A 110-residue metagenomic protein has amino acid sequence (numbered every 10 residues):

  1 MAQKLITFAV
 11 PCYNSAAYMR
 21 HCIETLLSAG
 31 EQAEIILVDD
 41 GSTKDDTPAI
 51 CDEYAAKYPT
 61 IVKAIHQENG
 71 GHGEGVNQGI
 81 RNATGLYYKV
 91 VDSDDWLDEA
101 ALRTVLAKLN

Functional and structural regions predicted by a protein language model:
M1-N110: Nucleotide-sugar donor-binding/catalytic module of glycosyltransferases that assemble extracellular/cell-envelope
